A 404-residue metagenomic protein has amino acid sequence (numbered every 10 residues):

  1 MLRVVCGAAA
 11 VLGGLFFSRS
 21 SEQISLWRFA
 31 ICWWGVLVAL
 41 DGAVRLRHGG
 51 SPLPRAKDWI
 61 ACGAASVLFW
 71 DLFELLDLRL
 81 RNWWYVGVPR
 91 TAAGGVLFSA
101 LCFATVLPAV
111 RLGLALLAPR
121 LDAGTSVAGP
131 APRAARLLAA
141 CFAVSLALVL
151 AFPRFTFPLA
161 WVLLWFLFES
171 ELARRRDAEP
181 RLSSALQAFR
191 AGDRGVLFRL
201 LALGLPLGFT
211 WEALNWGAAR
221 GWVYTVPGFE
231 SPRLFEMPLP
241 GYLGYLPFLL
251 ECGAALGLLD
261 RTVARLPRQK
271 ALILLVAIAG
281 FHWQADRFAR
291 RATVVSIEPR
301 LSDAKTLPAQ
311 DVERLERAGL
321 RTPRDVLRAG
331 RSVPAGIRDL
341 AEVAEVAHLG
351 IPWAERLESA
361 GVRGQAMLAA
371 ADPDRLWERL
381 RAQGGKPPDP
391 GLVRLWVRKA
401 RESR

Functional and structural regions predicted by a protein language model:
M1-T306, Q310-E313, R321, R363 (+3 more regions): Aromatic-rich, lipid-facing transmembrane alpha helices and their immediate juxtamembrane interface loops in integral
R290-A318, T322-R404: C-terminal extensions
